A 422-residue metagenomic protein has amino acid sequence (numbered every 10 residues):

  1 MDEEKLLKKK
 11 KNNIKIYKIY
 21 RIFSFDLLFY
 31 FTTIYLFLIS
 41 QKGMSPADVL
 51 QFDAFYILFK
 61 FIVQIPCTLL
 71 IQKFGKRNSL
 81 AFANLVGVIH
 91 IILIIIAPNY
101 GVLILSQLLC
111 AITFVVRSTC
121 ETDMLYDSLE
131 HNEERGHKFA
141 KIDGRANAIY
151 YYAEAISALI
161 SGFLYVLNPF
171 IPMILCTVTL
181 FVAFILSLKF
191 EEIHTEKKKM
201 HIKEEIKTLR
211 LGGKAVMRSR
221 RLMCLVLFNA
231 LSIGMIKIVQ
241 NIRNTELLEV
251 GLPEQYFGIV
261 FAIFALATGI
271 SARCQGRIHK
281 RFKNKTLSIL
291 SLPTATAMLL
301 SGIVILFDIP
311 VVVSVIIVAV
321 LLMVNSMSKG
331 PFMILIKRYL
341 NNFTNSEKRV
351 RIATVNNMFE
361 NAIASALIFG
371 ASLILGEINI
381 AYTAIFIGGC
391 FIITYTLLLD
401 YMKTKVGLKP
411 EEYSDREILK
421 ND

Functional and structural regions predicted by a protein language model:
D2-I62, S219-F264: Helix-loop boundary and gating motifs at the non-cytosolic
D2-N12, E191-V226, I418-D422: Juxtamembrane intracellular "pre-TM" segments in multi-pass secondary transporters
I16-I19, L50-Y56, F61-G87, N241 (+1 more regions): C-terminal transmembrane bundle of multi-pass solute transporters/carriers
Y17-F25, N99-A111, N229, I233 (+1 more regions): Helical-face signature of the major facilitator-like transporter fold
F37-Q41, L69, I94, A153-C176 (+2 more regions): Transmembrane alpha-helix termini and helix-breaking/packing motifs in multi-pass membrane transporters
G43, G75, I96-V102, V304-D308: Helix-breaking motifs and short loop linkers at transmembrane-helix boundaries and internal kinks in secondary membrane
L108-Y151: Cytoplasmic helix-loop-helix junction between adjacent transmembrane helices in 12-TM secondary transporters
P169, M173-H201, L399-S414: Helix-loop junctions on the cytosolic side of multi-pass membrane transporters, especially the intracellular loop
